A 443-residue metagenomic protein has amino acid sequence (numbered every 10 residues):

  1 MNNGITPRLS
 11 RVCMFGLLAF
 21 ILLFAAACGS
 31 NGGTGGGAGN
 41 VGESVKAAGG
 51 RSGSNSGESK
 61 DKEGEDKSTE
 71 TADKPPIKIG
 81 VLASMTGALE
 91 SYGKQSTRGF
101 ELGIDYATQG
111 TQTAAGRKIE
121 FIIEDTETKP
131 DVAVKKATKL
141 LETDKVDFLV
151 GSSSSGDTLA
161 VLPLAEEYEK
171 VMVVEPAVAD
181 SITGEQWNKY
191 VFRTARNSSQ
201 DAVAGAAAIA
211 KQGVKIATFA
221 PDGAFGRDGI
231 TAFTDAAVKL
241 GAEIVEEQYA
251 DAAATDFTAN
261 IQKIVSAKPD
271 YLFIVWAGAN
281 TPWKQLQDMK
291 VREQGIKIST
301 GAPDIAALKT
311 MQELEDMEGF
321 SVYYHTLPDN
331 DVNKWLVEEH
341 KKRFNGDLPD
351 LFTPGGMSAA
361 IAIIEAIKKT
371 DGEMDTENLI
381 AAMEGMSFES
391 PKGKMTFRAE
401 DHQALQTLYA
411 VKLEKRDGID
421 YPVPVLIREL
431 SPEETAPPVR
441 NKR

Functional and structural regions predicted by a protein language model:
N2-G16: Bacterial N-terminal signal peptides that target proteins for export
C28-V41, A47, R51-E58: Bacterial lipoprotein signal-peptidase II cleavage site
G49, G53-S68, S390-R443: Solvent-exposed, acidic/polar segments of extracytosolic/periplasmic ligand-binding ectodomains
T71-D73, G80-E101, E124-P130, S153-S154 (+3 more regions): Extracytoplasmic "Venus flytrap"
S91-R98, Y106, G110-G184, T194 (+2 more regions): Beta-alpha junction/loop-to-helix N-cap segments that form part of ligand/metal-binding clefts
A133, T194-I216, R227, T255-T258 (+4 more regions): Hydrophobic alpha-helical segments within soluble ligand-binding/sensing domains
V146-E247, Q294-G319: Extracytoplasmic ligand/sensor domains, especially the bilobed periplasmic-binding protein
Q285-M357, K368-K369, M374, E414-D417 (+1 more regions): Extracellular/periplasmic periplasmic-binding protein-like sensory domains
